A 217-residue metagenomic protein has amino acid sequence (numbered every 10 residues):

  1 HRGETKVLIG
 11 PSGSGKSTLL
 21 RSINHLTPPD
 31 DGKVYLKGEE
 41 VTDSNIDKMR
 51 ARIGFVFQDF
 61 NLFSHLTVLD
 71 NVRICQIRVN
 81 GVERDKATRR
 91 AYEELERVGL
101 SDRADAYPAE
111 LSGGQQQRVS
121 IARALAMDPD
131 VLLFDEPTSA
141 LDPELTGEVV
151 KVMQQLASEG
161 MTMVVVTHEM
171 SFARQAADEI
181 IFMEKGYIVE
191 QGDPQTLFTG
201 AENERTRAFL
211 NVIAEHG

Functional and structural regions predicted by a protein language model:
H1-P194: ABC family nucleotide-binding domain
Q195-G217: C-terminal boundary and immediately downstream tail of ABC-type ATPase nucleotide-binding domains
